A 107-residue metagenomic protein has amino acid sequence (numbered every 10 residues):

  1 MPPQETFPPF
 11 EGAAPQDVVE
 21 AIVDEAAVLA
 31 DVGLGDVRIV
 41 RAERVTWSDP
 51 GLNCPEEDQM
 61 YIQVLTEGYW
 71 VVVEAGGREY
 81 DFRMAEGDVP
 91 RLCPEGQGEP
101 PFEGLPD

Functional and structural regions predicted by a protein language model:
M1-E25, P100-D107: N-terminal low-complexity, Pro/Thr/Ser-rich intrinsically disordered segments that act as propeptides or flexible
E11-D49: Short, non-transmembrane alpha-helical segments in secretory-pathway proteins
V23, A30-V32, E74-Y80, G98 (+1 more regions): Beta-rich interaction/scaffold domains
G35-M84: Exposed beta-strand-loop-beta-strand "reactive/processing" segments of non-cytosolic proteins
E79-D107: A short, surface-exposed interaction/processing loop segment used at functional sites
